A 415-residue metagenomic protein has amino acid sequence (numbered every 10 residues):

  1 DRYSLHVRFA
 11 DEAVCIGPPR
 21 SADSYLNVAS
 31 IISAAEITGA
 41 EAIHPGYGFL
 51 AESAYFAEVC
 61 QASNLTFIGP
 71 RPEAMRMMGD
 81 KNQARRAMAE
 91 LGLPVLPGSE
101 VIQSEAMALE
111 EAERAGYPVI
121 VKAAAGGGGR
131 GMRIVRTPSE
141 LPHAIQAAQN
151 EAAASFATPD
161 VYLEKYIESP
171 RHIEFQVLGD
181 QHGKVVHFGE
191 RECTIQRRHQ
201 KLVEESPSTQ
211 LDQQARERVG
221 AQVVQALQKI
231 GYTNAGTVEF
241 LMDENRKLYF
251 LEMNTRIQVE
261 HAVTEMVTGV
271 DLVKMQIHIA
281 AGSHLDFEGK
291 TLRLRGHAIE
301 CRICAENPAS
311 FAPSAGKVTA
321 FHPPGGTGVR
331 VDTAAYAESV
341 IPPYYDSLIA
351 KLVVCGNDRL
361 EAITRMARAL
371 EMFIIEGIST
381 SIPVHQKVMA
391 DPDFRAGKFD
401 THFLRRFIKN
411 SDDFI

Functional and structural regions predicted by a protein language model:
D1-L91, Q103-E110, E361: ATP-binding N-terminal substructure of ATP-dependent carboxylate-amine bond-forming enzymes
A13-V14, E36-T38, A54, Q61 (+6 more regions): ATP-dependent carboxylate activation and anion-phosphoryl transfer catalytic cores that bind Mg-ATP to form
A22-D23, M75, G131, H261-V263: A generic structural signal for short coil/turn motifs at secondary-structure boundaries
G79, I120-K122: Generic N-terminal leader/processing signal
G98-S99: Conserved beta3 strand of the protein kinase N-lobe
E110-I120: Acidic/histidine-enriched active-site and ligand-binding environments that engage anionic O-linkages
